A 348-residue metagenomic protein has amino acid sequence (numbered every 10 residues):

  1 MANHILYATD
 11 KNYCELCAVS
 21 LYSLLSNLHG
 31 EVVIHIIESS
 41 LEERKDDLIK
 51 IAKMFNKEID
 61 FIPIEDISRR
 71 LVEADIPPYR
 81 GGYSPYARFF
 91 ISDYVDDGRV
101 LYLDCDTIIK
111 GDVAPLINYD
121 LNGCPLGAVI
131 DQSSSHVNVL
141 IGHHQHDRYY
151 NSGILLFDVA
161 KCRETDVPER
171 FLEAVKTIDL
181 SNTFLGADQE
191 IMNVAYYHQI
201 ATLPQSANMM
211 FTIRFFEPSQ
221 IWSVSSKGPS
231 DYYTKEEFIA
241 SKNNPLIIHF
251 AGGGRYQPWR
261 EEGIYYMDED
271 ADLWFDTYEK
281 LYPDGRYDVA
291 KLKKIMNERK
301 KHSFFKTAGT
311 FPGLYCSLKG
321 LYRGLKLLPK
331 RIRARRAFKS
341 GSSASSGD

Functional and structural regions predicted by a protein language model:
M1-N3, T9, E164, P168-D348: A glycosyltransferase accessory/donor-loop signature
M1-Y22: N-proximal low-complexity "stem/linker" segments adjacent to membrane-targeting elements
S23-E31: Short, acidic, metal-binding catalytic loop of nucleotide-sugar glycosyltransferases
V33-S39, A128-V129: Short internal beta-strands
R44, A52-D93: Active-site-proximal specificity loops/subdomain of glycosyltransferases
V100: Short aromatic/hydrophobic "clamp" motif used to bind/position activated sugar donors
T107-I141: Conserved donor-nucleotide/metal-binding helix-loop-beta segment in metal-dependent transferases, i.e., the alpha-helix
G153-C162: Short glycine- and hydrophobic/aromatic-rich loop-to-beta-strand nucleating segment in the catalytic cores
